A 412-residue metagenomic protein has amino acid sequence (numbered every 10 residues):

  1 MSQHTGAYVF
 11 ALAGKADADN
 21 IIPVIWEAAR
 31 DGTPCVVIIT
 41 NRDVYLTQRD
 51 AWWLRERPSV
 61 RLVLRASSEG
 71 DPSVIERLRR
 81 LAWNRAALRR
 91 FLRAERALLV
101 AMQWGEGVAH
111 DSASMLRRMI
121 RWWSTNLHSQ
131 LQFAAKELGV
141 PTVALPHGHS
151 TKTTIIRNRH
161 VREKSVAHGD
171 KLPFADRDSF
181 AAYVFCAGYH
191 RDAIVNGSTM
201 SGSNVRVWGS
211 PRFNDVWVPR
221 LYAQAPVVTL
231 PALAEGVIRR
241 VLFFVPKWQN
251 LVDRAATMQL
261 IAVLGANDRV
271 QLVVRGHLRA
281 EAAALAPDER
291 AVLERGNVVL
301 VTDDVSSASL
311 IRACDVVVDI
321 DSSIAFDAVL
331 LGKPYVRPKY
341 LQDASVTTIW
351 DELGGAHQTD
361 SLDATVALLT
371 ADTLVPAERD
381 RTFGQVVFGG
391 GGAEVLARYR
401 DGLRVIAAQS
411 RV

Functional and structural regions predicted by a protein language model:
A7, R96-V100, A182, R240 (+2 more regions): Structural motif
V9-D31, I38-W217: Active-site and donor-binding regions of nucleotide-sugar-utilizing enzymes
K15-A18, G105-A113, K247-V252, R279-E281 (+1 more regions): Short acidic, S/G/P-rich loop/turn micro-motifs used as interaction or catalytic elements
N20, W26-A29, P211-E289: Conserved catalytic-core segment of nucleotide-activated headgroup transferases in glycan assembly
M200-G202, S323-G390: Catalytic binding pocket for nucleotide-activated donors in carbohydrate/polymer assembly enzymes
L278-F326, L330-L331, Y335, Y340-Q342: Donor nucleotide-activated moiety binding/catalytic core segment of transferases that use nucleotide-activated donors
F388-V412: C-terminal alpha-helical cap of glycosyltransferases
